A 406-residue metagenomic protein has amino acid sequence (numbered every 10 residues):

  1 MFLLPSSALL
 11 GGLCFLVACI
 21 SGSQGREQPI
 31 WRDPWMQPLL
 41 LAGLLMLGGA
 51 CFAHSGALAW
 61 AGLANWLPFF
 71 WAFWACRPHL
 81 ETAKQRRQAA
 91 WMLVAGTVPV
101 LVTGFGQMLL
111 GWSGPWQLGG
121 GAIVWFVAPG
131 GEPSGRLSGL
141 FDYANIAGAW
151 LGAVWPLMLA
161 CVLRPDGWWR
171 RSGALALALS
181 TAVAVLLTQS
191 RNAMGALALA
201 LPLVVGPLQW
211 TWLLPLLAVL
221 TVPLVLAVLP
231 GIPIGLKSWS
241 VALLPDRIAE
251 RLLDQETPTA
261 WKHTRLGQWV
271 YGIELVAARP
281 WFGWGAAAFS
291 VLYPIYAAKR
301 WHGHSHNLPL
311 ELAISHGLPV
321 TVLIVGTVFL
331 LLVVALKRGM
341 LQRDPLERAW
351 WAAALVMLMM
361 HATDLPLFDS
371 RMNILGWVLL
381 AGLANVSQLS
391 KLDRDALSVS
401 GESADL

Functional and structural regions predicted by a protein language model:
M1-A61, W71-A75, E81-R87, W91-V94 (+3 more regions): Transmembrane signal-anchor hairpin modules in multi-pass inner-membrane enzymes, especially those that act on
P5-L13, A61-G62, S138-V154, A313-G317 (+1 more regions): Membrane-interface micro-motifs in multi-pass membrane enzymes
C14-A18, L47-G48, W71, R87-S134 (+4 more regions): Alpha-helical transmembrane segments of multi-pass inner-membrane proteins
F52-W60, L186-L187, A362-F368: Membrane-interface helix caps and helix-loop-helix hairpins in membrane proteins
V102, M108-G111, L187-T188, V205-A260 (+2 more regions): A membrane-periplasm/extracellular boundary helix in multi-pass inner-membrane enzymes that assemble envelope glycans
G121-S134, D246-K262: Luminal/periplasmic active-site loops of membrane-embedded glycosylation enzymes
Q255-H316: Long extracytoplasmic/lumenal interhelical loops at the membrane interface of multi-pass membrane proteins
N307, V334-T363: Loop-to-helix entry and N-terminal half of a specific, functionally important transmembrane alpha helix in multi-pass
